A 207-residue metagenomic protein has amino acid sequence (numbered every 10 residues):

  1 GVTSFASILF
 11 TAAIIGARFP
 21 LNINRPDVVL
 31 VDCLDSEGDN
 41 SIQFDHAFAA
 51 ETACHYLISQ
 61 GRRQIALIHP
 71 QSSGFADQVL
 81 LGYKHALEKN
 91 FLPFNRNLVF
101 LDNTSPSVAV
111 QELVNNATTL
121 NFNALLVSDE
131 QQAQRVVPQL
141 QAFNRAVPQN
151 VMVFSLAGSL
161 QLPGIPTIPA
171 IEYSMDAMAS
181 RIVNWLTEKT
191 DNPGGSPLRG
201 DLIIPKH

Functional and structural regions predicted by a protein language model:
G1, A66-L67, K84-A109, A124: Short beta-strand elements in bilobed, periplasmic/extracellular small-molecule ligand-binding domains
V2-I15, Q64-P70, V99, T119-Q132 (+1 more regions): Periplasmic-binding protein-like
F5, N24-V28, R145-V151: A short helix->loop->beta-strand "cap" motif at the edges of active sites that frequently abuts
T11-A49, Q131, A157-I168: Flexible loop/hinge segments that line or gate small-molecule binding clefts
A17-R18, Q78, G82, R135-V136 (+1 more regions): Phosphate- and divalent-cation-binding pockets in alpha/beta enzyme and binding domains that engage nucleotide-derived
G38-L67, P106-V114, A133, E172-N192: Hydrophobic alpha-helical segments within soluble ligand-binding/sensing domains
A53-L92, G194-H207: An alpha-beta-alpha
V114-H207: Flexible loop/turn connectors
